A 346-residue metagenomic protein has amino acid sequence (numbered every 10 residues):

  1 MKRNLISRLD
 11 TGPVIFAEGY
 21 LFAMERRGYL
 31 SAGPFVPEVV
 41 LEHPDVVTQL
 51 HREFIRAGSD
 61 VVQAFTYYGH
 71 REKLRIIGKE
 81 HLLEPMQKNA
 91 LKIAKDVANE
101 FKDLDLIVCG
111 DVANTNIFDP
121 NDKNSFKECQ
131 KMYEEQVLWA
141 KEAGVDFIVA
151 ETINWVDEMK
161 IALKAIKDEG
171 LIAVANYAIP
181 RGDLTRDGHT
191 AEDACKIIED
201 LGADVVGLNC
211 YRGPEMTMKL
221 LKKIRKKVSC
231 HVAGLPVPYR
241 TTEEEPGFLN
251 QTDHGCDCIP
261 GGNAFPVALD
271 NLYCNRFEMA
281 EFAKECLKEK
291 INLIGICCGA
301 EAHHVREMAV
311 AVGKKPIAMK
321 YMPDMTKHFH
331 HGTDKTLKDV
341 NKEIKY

Functional and structural regions predicted by a protein language model:
M1-Y346: Domain-level signal for soluble alpha/beta catalytic cores
